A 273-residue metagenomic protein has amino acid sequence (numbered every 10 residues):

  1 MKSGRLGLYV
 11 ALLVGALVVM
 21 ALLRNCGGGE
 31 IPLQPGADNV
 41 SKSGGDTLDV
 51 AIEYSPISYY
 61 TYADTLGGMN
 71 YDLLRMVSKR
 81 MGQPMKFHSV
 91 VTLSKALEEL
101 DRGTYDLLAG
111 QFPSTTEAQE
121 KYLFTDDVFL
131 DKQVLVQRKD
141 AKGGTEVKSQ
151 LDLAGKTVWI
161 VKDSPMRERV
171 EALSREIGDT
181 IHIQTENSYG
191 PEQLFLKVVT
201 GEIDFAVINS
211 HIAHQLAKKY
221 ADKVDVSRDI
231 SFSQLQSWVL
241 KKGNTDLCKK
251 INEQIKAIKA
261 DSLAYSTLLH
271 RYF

Functional and structural regions predicted by a protein language model:
Y9, G28-F112, T116-E120, Q184-S188: Extracytoplasmic small-molecule ligand-binding "clamshell" domains of the periplasmic binding protein/Venus flytrap
Y9-R24: Hydrophobic membrane-insertion alpha-helices, especially the h-region of bacterial N-terminal signal peptides
A21, N25-G28, G68-R80, A141-P165 (+1 more regions): Extended ligand-binding regions for polar small-molecule ligands
I52-Y54, F129-Q137, P191-E192, S210-H211 (+2 more regions): Periplasmic-binding protein-like
P56-I57, P113-E117, A141-G143, S164-E168 (+2 more regions): Solvent-exposed loop/turn segments at secondary-structure junctions within structured extracellular/periplasmic domains
T61, L74-P84, M166-S188, K218-A221 (+1 more regions): Ligand-binding cleft/hinge of the Venus flytrap
Q83, P113, D126-I177: A conserved helix-loop-strand patch within extracytoplasmic ligand-binding domains of the periplasmic binding
S94-L97, G110-K121, R169-A172, E176 (+1 more regions): A ligand-binding cleft/hinge motif common to bilobed small-molecule-binding domains
